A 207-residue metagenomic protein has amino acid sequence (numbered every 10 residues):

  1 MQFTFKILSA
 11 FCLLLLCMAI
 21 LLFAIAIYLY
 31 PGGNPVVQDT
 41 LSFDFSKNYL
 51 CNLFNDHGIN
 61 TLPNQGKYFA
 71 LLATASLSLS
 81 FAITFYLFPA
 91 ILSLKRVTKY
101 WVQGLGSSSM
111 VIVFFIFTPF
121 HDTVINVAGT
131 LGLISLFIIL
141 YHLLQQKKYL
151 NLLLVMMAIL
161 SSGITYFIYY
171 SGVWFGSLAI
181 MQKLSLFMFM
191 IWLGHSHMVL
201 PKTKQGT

Functional and structural regions predicted by a protein language model:
K6-V36: N-terminal signal-anchor transmembrane alpha helix
L8-A19, A70-A73, L77, V102-S109 (+5 more regions): Hydrophobic alpha-helical transmembrane segments of polytopic
P35-P63: Extracytosolic (periplasmic/ER-lumenal) interhelical loops and adjacent juxtamembrane/interface segments of multi-pass
L41, L94-G104, K148-M157: Membrane-interfacial loop-to-transmembrane alpha-helix junctions, especially the N-terminal start
H57-S93: Individual transmembrane alpha-helix segments
R96-Y141: Membrane-proximal helix-loop-helix units in multi-pass membrane proteins
I139-T207: Terminal transmembrane helical module of multi-pass membrane proteins
